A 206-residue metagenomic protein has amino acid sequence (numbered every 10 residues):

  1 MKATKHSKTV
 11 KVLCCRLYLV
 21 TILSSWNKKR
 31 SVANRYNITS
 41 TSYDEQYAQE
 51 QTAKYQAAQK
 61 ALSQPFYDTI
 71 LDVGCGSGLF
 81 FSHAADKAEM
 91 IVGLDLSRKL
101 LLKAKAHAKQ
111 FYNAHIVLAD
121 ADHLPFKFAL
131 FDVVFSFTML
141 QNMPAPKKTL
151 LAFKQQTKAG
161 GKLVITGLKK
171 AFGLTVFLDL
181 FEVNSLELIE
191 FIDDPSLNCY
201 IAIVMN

Functional and structural regions predicted by a protein language model:
T9-Q64, A171: Conserved class I S-adenosyl-L-methionine
L71, G76-H123: Class I SAM-dependent methyltransferase SAM/SAH-binding core
D122-V134: A short acidic, Gly/Pro-enriched loop at the edge of an enzyme's catalytic core that lines a small-molecule cofactor
V133-A145: A short SAM/SAH-binding and catalytic strip from SAM-dependent methyltransferases
K147-A159: A short glycine-rich, Lys/Arg-flanked "PGG" loop and its adjoining helix->strand segment in the class I
G160-L168: Conserved beta-strand signature within the Rossmann-like core of class I S-adenosyl-L-methionine
A171-N184, N198-Y200: Short alpha-helix
D193-N206: Core SAM-dependent methyltransferase catalytic element
